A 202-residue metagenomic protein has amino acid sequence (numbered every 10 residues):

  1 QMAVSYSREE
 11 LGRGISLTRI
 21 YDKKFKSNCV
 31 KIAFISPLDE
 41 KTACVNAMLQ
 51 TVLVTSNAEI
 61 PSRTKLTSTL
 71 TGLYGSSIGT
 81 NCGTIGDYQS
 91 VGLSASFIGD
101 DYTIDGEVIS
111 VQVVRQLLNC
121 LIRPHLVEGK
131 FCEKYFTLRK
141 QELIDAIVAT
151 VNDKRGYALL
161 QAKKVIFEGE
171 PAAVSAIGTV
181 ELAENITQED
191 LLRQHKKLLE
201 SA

Functional and structural regions predicted by a protein language model:
Q1-L73, L192-A202: His/Glu-rich zincin catalytic helix
A3-Y6, Q161-S201: Histidine-acidic residue clusters that define the catalytic metal-binding segment of zinc metallopeptidase domains
K26-C44, T64-N119, G156-G178, A202: M16 family metallopeptidases and their MPP-like homologs
V52-T55, L73, Q116, C120-P124 (+3 more regions): Structured segments of extracytoplasmic/periplasmic soluble domains in secreted or envelope-associated proteins
S56-E59, D101-I104, R123-E133: Short, polar/flexible loop-turn hinges at active-site or ligand-entry regions and domain interfaces
T67, R123-I147: Acidic/histidine-enriched alpha-helical segments
G79-G83, V148, L192-Q194: Catalytic micro-motifs at enzyme active sites that drive phosphoryl/nucleotidyl and oxygen chemistry
V151-K154: Charge/polar-rich, low-complexity and marginally structured segments
